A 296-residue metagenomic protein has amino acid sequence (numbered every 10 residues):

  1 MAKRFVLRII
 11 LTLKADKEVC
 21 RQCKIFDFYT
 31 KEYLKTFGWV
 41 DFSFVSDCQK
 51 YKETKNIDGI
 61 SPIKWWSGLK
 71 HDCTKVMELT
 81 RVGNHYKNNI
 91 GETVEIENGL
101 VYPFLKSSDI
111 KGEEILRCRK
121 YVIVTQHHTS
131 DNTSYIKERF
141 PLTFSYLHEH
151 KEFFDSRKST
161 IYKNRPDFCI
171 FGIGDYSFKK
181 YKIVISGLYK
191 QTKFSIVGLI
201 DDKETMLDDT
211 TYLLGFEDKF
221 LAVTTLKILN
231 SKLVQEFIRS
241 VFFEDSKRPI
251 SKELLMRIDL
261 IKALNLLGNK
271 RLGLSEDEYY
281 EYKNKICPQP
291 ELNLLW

Functional and structural regions predicted by a protein language model:
M1-F44: Internal, well-ordered domain-core segments that constitute the primary functional module of diverse proteins
C23-F28, C48, L292-L295: Short hydrophobic short-linear motifs embedded in intrinsically disordered terminal tails or helical linkers
Y33-K35, V40-L274, E291-N293: Polybasic, glycine- and aromatic-enriched phosphate-binding surface used to engage nucleic acids
S275-W296: Acidic, carboxylate-rich catalytic segments that either coordinate divalent cations
